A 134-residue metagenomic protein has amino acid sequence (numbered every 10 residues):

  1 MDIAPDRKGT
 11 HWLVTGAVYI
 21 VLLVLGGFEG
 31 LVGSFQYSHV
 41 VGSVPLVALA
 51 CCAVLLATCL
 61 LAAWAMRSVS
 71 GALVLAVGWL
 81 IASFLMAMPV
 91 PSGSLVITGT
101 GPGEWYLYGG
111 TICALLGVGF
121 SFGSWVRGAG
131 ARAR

Functional and structural regions predicted by a protein language model:
M1-E29: Alpha-helical transmembrane segments and their cytosolic membrane-interface
G16-I20, L49-A53, A72-V74, L107-Y108: Hydrophobic alpha-helical transmembrane segments
V18, T111-R134: Membrane-water interface at the C-terminal end of transmembrane alpha helices
L25-G26, A48-T58: Generic alpha-helical transmembrane segments
F28-L49, S83-Y108: Membrane interfacial helix motifs at helix-loop boundaries and amphipathic/re-entrant anchors
A53-V69: Canonical alpha-helical transmembrane segments
S70-S83: Central hydrophobic cores of alpha-helical transmembrane segments in multi-pass integral membrane proteins
